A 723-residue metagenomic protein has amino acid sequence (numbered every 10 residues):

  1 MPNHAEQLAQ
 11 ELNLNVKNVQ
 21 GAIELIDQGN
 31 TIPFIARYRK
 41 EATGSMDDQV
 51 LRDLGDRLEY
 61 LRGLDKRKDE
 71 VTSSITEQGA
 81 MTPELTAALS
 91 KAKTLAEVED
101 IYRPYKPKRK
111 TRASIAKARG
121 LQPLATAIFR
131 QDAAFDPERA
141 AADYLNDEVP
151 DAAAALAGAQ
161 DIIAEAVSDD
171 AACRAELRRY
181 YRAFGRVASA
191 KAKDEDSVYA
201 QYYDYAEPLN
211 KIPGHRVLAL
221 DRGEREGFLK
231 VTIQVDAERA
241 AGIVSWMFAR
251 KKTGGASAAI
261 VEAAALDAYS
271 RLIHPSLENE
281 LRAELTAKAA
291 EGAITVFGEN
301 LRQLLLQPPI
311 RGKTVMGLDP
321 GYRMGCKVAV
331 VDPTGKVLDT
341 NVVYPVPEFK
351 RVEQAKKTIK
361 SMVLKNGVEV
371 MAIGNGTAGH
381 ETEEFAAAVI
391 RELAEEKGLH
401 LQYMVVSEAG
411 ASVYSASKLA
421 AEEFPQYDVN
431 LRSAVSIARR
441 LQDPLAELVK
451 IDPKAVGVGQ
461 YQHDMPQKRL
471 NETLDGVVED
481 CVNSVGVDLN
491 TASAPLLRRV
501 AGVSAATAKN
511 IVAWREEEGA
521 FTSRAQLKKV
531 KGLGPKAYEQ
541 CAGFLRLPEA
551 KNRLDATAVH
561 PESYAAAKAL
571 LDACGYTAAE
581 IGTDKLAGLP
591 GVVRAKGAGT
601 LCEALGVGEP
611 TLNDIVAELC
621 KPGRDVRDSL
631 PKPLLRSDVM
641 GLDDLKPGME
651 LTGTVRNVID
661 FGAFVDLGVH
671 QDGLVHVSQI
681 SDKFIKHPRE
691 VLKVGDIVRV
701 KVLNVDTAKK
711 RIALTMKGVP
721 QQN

Functional and structural regions predicted by a protein language model:
N13, P308-P309, E479-A513, S637-V675 (+1 more regions): C-terminal accessory/binding modules appended to enzymatic or scaffolding proteins
V19, T340-P347, V370, A416-V429 (+6 more regions): Short beta-alpha connecting loops at secondary-structure transitions that line or flank enzyme active sites
T31-I32, D47-N146, P150, S484-S629 (+3 more regions): Accessory alpha-helical DNA-binding modules that contact the DNA backbone or grooves
V50-R52, Y60, L64-G317, G321-Y427 (+1 more regions): Duplex nucleic acid-engaging cores and interfaces of nucleic-acid transaction enzymes
E97, M404, G410-A411, S415-V485 (+1 more regions): Long, charge-rich intrinsically disordered scaffolds of nucleic-acid metabolism proteins
D143-Y144, E148-A152, Y205-P208, R222 (+6 more regions): Low-complexity, acidic/Ser/Thr- and charged residue-rich accessory regions of DNA metabolism proteins
R179-R186, L318-Y322, G376-A378, V405-V413 (+5 more regions): A glycine-rich phosphate-binding loop feature that marks nucleotide/adenosyl-phosphate handling sites
E280-G298, A455-G486, E603-D643, P647: Long, charged amphipathic helices and adjacent flexible linkers at domain junctions
